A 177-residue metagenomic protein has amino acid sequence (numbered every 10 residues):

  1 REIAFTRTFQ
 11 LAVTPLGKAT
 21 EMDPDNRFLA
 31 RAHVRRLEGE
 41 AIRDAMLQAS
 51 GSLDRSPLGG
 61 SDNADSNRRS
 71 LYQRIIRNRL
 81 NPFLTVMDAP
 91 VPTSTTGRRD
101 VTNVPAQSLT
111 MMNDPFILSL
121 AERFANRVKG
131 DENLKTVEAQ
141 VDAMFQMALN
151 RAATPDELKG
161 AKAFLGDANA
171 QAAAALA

Functional and structural regions predicted by a protein language model:
E2-A148, A152: An acidic, gly/pro-interrupted, aromatic-rich
K159-N169: Amphipathic alpha-helical segments that form the core helices of the histone-fold
A170-A177: Short, amphipathic C-terminal "tail helix"
